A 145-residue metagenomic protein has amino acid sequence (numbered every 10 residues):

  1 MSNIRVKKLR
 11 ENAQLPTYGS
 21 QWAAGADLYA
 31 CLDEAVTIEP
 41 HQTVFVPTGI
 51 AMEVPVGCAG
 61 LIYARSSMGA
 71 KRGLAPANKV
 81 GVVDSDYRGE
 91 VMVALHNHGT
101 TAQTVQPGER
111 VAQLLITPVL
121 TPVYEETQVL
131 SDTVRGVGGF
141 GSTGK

Functional and structural regions predicted by a protein language model:
M1-K145: DUTPase catalytic domain/fold
